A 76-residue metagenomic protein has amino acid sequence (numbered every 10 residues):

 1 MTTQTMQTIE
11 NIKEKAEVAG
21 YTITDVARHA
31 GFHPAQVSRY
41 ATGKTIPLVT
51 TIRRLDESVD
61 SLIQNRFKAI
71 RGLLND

Functional and structural regions predicted by a protein language model:
M1, R39, T50, S61-D76: Short, charged recognition helix plus adjacent turn of helix-turn-helix-like nucleic-acid-binding domains
M1-A19, D56: A short, Lys/Arg-rich alpha-helix, primarily the initiator
I12, I23, P34, I52: Helix-turn-helix DNA-binding elements, focusing on the entry/boundary residues of the two helices that contact DNA
A19-Y21, T42-T45, G72: A periodicity- and composition-biased signal for non-globular, repetitive helical segments
Y21, F32, S61: Short glycine/serine/threonine/alanine-rich loop segments
V26-A27: Short alpha-helical "recognition helix" segments of helix-turn-helix
G31-P47: Recognition helix of helix-turn-helix/homeodomain-like DNA-binding domains that insert into the DNA major groove
K44-E57: Short, basic-rich loop-to-helix N-cap that marks the start of a DNA-contacting helix
